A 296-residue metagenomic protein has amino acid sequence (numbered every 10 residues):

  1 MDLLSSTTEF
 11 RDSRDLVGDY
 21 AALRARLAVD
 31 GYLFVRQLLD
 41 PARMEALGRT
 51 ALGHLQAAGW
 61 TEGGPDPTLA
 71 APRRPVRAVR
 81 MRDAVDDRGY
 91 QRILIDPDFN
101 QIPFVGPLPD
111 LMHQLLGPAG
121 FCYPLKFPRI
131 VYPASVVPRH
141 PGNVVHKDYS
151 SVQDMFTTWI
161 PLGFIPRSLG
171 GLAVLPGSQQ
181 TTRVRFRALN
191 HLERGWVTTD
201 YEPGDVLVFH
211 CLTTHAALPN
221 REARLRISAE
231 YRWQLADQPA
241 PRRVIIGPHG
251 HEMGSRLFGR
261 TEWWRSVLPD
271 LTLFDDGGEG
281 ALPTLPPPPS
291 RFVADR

Functional and structural regions predicted by a protein language model:
D2-S13, T61-P65, T213-T214, L218-R296: Non-heme Fe(II)/2-oxoglutarate
D2-V29, R36-V144: Non-heme Fe(II)-dependent double-stranded beta-helix
L39-P41, P128-I130, S150, I165-R167 (+3 more regions): Short, solvent-exposed loop/turn segments at secondary-structure junctions
I95-Q101, R194-V197, A216-L218: Active-site rim elements
G106-D110, F156, E202: A structural signal for well-ordered alpha-helical segments within the folded catalytic domains of diverse enzymes
K126, T158-I160, A229-W233: A structural signal for short, well-ordered beta-strand segments
V137-T199, Q238-P248: Catalytic core of non-heme Fe(II) oxygenases with the double-stranded beta-helix
Y201-H215: Conserved metal-binding segment of the jelly-roll/cupin
